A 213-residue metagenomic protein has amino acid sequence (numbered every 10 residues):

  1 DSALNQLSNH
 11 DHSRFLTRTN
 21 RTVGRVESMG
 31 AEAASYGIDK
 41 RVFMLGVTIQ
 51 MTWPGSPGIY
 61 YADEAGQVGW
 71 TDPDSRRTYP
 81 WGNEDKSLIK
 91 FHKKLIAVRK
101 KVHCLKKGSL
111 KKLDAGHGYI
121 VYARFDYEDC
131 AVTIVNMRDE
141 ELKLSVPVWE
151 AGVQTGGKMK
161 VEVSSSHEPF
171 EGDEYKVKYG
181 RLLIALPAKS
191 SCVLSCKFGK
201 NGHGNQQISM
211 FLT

Functional and structural regions predicted by a protein language model:
D1-P54, A115-H117: Alpha-amylase-like alpha-glycosidases and glucanotransferases acting on alpha-linked glucans and related
Q6-N9, Y61-A65: Short, well-ordered beta-to-alpha junction loops that form the rim of enzyme active sites and present histidine/acidic
D39-K40, P54-I59, A65-T213: Carbohydrate-interacting/catalytic domains
